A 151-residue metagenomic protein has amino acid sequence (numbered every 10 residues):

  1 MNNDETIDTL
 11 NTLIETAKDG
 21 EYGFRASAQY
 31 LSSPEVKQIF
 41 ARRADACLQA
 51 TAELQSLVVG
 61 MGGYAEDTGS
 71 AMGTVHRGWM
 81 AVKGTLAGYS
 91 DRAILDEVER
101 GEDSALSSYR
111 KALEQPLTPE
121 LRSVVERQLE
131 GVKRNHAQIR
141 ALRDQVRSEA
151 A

Functional and structural regions predicted by a protein language model:
N2-E15, H76, G88, D144-A151: N-terminal/domain-start segments enriched in small and hydrophobic, helix-friendly residues, covering either
N2-S32, R92-P116: Alpha-helical bundle segments that constitute or directly flank the non-heme di-iron/ferroxidase center
E5-L13, P34-A52, D91-L95, E120-V132: Alpha-helical scaffold segments that form or flank carboxylate-/histidine-based iron centers
E21, T51, Q55-V58, W79 (+4 more regions): A structural signal for well-ordered alpha-helices, especially hydrophobic packing surfaces of coiled-coils
Q38, D45, A65-V82, R122-E130 (+1 more regions): Charge-rich, acidic-biased intrinsically disordered regions
Q38-G73, I139-L142: Conserved alpha-helical segments that form or flank metal/cofactor-binding pockets of metalloenzymes
S56-L106: Carboxylate-rich helix-loop segments that flank metal/cofactor sites and access channels in metalloenzymes
V98-A151: Preference for long, well-ordered alpha-helical segments
